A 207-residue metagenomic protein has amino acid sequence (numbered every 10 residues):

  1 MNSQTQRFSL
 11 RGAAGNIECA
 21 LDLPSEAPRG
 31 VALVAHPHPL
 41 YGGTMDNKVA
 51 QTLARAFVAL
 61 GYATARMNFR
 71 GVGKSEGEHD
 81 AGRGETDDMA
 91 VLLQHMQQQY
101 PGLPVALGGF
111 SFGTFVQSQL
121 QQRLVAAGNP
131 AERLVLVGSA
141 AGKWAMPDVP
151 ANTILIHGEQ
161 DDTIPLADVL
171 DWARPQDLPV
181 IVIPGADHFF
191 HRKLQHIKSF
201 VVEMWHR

Functional and structural regions predicted by a protein language model:
M1-A27: N-terminal cap/lid segment of alpha/beta-hydrolase-fold proteins
S25-R66: Short, surface-exposed "cap/lid" segments of acyl-processing enzymes
H79-Q99: Alpha/beta-hydrolase active-site loop
G108-Q117: Gly/Ala-rich beta-loop-alpha elbow adjacent to hydrolase catalytic centers
V149, I154-H157, D161: Short beta-strand/loop motif that positions the catalytic acidic residue of the alpha/beta-hydrolase fold
V149-A151, P165-A173, Q195: Short alpha-helix in the alpha/beta-hydrolase fold that links the catalytic acid
E159-I164, H188-F189: Acidic catalytic loop of the alpha/beta-hydrolase fold
A186-F200: Catalytic histidine-centered segment of alpha/beta-hydrolase-like enzymes
